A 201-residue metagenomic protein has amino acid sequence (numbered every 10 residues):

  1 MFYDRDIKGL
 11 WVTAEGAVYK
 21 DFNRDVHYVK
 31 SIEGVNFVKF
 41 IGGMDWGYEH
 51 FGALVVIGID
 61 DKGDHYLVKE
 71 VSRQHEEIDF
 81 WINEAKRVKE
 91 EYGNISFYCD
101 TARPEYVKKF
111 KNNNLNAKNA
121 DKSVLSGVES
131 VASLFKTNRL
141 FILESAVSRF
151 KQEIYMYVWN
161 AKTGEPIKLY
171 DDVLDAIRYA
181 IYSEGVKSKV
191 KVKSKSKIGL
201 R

Functional and structural regions predicted by a protein language model:
M1-M44: ATPase catalytic-site recognition across NTP-hydrolyzing enzymes
I7, L54, F97, I154 (+1 more regions): A residue-level signal for conserved active-site and pocket-lining positions in enzyme catalytic cores
T13-A17, H50-L54, E76-D79, E105-K109: Short acidic/glycine-rich loop or secondary-structure boundary segments that cap or lie
V35-I59: Gly/Thr-rich phosphate-binding beta-strand-loop-beta motif of the actin/hexokinase/Hsp70
W46, T101, D172-V173: Generic detector of well-ordered alpha-helical packing
D61-K168, K187-S188: Mg2+-dependent endonuclease catalytic cores in nucleic-acid-processing enzymes, primarily RNase H-like
I167-S188: Acidic, Mg2+-coordinating catalytic module of metal-dependent nucleases/exonucleases that use a two-metal-ion mechanism
E184-R201: Acidic two-metal-ion nuclease catalytic site recognized across multiple nuclease folds, prominently DnaQ/RNase D-T
